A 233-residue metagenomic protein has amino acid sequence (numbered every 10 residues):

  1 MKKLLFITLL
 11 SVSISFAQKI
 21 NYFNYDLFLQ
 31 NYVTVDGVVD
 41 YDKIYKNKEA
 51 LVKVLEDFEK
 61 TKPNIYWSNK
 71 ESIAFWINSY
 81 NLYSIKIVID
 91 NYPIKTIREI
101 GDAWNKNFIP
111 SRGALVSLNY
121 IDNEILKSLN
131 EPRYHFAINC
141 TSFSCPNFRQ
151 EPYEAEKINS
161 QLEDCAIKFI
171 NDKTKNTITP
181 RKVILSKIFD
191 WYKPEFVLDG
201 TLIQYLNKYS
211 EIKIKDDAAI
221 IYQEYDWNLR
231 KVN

Functional and structural regions predicted by a protein language model:
M1-K2, Q18: Generic cytosolic/nucleocytoplasmic N-terminal low-complexity/intrinsically disordered segments
K3-I14: Sec-dependent N-terminal signal peptides
K19-N233: Interaction/scaffold regions that mediate signaling and macromolecular assembly across diverse proteins
